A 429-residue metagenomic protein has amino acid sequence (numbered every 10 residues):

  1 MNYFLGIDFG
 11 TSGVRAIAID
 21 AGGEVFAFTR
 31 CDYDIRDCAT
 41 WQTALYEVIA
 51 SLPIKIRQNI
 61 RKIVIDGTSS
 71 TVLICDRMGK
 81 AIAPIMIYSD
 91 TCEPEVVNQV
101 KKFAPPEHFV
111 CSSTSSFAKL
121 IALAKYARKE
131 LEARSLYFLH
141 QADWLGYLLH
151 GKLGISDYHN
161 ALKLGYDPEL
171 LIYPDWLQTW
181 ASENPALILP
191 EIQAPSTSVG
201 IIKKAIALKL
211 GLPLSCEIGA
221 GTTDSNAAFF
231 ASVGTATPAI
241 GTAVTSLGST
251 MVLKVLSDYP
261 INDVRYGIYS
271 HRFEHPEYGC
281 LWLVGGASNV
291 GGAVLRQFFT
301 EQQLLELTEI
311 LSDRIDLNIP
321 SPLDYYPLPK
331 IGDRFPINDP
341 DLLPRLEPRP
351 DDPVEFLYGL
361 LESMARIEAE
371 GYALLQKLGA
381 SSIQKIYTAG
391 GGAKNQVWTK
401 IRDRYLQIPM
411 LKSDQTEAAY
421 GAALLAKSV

Functional and structural regions predicted by a protein language model:
M1-P84, P94-N98, K129, R134 (+4 more regions): N-terminal glycine/serine-rich phosphate-binding loop of ATP-dependent small-molecule kinases, especially carbohydrate
L5-G6, N98-V110, I121-S135, H140 (+7 more regions): Active-site core segments that coordinate phosphate-bearing ligands/cofactors across diverse enzyme families
G23, I63, D90, L123 (+1 more regions): Residue-level signal for inorganic ion chemistry
R30-I35, M86-E93, H159-N160, S249-M251 (+1 more regions): Short, acidic/turn-prone active-site loops that include or flank metal/cofactor- and phosphate-binding residues
D37, E169, P195-V199: Short beta-strand to alpha-helix junction loop
I54-Y88, F109-T114, A142, G146-D167 (+1 more regions): Short beta-strand-loop/turn "lid" adjacent to the catalytic site in phosphate-handling enzymes
D66-T71, P195-S196, L247-S249, K385-A393: Glycine-rich beta-strand-to-loop/alpha-helix junction loops that act as flexible
S182-T197: A conserved helix-loop-beta module that forms one wall/lid of the active-site cleft in ATP-utilizing catalytic domains
